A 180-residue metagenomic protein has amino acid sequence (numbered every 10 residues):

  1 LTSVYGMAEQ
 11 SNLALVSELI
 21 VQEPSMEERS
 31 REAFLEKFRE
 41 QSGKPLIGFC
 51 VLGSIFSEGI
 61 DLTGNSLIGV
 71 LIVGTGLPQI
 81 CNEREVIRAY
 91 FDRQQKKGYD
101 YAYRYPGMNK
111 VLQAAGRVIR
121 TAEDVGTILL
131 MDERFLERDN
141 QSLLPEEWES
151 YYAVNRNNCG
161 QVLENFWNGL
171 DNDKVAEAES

Functional and structural regions predicted by a protein language model:
L1-S180: ASCE RecA-like P-loop NTPase motor cores that couple ATP hydrolysis to mechanical translocation on nucleic acids
